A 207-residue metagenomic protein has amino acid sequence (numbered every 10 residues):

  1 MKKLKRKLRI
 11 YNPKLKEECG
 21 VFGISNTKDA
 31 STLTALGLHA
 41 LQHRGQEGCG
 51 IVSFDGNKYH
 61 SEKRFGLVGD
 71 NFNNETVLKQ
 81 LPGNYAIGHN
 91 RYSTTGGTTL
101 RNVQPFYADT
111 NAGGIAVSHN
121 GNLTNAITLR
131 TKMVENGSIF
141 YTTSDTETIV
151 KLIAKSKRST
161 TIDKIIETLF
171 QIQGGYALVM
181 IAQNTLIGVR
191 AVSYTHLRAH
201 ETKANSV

Functional and structural regions predicted by a protein language model:
M1-S193, L197-R198: Conserved short alpha-helical segments that host acidic/polar catalytic motifs at enzyme active sites
H196, K203-V207: Single conserved hydrophobic/aromatic residue that forms the stacking wall/gate of nucleotide- or nucleobase-binding
